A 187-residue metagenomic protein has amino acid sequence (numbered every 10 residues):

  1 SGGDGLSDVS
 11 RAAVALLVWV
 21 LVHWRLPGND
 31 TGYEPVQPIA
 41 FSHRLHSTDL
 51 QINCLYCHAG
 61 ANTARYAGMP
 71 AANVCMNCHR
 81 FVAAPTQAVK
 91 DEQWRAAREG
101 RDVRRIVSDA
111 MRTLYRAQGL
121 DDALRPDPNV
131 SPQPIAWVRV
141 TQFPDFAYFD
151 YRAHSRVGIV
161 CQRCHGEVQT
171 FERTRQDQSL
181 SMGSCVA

Functional and structural regions predicted by a protein language model:
S1-I52, A84-A187: C-type cytochrome heme-c attachment and multiheme electron-transfer modules
D49-A61: Acidic, Ser/Thr-rich low-complexity segments on the non-lumenal side of membrane proteins
C57, C78, C164: Short Cys/His-rich metal-coordination motifs, predominantly Zn2+-binding knuckles/fingers
G60-A61, F81, E167: Cys/His-rich metal-chelating microdomains
T63-R65: Short beta-strands and strand-coil junctions in structured, solvent-facing domains, enriched
A67-A84: Hydrophobic/aromatic-rich structural module bridging two neighboring secondary-structure elements via a short loop
